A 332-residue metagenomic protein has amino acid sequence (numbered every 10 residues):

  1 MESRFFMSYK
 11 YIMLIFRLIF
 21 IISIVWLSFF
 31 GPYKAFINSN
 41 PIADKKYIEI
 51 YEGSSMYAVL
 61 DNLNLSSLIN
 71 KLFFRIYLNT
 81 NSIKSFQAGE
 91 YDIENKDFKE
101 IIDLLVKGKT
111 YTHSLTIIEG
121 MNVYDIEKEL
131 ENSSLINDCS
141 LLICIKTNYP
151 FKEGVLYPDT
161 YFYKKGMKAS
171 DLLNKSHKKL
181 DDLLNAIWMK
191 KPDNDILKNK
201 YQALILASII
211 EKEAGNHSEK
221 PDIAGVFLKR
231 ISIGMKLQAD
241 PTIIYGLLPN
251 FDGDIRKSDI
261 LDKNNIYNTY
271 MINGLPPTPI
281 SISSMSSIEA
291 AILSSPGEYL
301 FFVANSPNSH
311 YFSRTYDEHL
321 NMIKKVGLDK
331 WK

Functional and structural regions predicted by a protein language model:
M1-K10: N-terminal Lys/Arg-rich, disordered targeting/topogenic segments
K10-I15, H319: Hydrophobic, aromatic-rich alpha-helical transmembrane segments and their membrane-interface anchor motifs
I15-F30: Hydrophobic membrane-insertion alpha-helices, especially the h-region of bacterial N-terminal signal peptides
L18, N38-S39, K45-K46, K200-A203: Non-catalytic interaction surface on structured domains
W26-I187: Signal peptide-directed extracytoplasmic domains
K128-I136, T147-K332: Bacterial extracytoplasmic/cell-wall-associated proteins, especially those involved in peptidoglycan
